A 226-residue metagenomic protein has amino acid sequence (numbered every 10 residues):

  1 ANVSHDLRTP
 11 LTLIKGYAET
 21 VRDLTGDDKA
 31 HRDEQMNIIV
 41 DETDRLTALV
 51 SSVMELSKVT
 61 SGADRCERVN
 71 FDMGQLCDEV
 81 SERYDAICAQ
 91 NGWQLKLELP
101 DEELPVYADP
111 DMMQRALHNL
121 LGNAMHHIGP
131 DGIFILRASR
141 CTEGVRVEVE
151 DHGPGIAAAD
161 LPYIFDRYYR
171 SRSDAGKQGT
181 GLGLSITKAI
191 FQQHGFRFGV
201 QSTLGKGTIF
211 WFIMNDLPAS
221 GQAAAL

Functional and structural regions predicted by a protein language model:
R22-K29: Short acidic helix/loop segment immediately C-terminal to the autophosphorylated histidine in two-component histidine
D41-L46: Short alpha-helical segment of the dimerization/phosphotransfer core of two-component systems
S61-C66, P105-A108: Conserved micro-motifs of the catalytic ATP-binding
E67-E82: A conserved beta-strand-to-alpha-helix junction within the catalytic ATP-binding
I87-L97: Short conserved segments within the C-terminal catalytic ATPase subdomain
I156-Y168: Short conserved segment of the HATPase_c
G195-Q201: Glycine-rich ATP-binding loops of the HATPase_c
